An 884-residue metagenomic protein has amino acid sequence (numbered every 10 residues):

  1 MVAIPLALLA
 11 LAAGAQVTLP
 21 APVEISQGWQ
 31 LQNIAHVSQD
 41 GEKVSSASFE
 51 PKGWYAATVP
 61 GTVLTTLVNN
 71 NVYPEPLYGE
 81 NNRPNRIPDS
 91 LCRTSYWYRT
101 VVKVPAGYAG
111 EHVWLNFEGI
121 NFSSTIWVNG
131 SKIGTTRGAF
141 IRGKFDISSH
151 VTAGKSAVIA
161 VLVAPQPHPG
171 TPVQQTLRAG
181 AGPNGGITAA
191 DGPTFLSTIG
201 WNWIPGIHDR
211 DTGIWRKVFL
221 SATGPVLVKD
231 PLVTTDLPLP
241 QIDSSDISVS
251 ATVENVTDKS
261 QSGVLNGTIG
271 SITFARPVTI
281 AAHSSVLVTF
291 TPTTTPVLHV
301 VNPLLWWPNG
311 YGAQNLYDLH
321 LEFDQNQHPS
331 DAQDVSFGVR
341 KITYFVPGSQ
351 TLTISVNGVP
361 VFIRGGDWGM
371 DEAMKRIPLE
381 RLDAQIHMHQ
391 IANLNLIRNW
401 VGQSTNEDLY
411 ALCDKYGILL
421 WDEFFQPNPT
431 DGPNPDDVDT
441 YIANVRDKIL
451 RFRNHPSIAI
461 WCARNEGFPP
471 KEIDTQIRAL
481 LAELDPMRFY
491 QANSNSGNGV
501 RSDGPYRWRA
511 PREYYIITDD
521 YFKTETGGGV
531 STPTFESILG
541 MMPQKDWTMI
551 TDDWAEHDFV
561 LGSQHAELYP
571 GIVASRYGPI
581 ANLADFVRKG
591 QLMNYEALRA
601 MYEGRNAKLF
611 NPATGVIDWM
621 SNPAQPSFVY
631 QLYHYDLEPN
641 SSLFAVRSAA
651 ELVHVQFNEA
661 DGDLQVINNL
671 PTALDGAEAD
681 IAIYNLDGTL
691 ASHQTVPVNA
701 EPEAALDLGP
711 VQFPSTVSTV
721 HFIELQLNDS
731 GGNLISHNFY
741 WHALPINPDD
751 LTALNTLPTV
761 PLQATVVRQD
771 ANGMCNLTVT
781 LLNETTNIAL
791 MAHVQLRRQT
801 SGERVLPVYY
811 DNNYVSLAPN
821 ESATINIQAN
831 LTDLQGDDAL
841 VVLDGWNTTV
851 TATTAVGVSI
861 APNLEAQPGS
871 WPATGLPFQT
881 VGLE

Functional and structural regions predicted by a protein language model:
V17, A21-V23, Q30-H36, D40 (+9 more regions): Accessory beta-strand-rich segments of carbohydrate-active enzymes
V23-E24, Q30-Q39, S48-G53, A57-L64 (+8 more regions): Substrate-binding clefts and catalytic carboxylate motifs of secreted carbohydrate-active enzymes
G61-F117, N121-R137, P225-L232, Q327-P429 (+3 more regions): Active-site-adjacent substrate/metal-binding segments within catalytic domains of carbohydrate-active enzymes
N116-I120, Q261-I272, P671-G688, E784-R804: Short acidic, flexible loop segments centered on an aromatic residue
S149-S156, S250-P347: Extended acidic/polar, glycine-enriched regions that form or flank non-catalytic beta-rich accessory modules
F274-P303, Y684-S718, R804-T832: Intrinsically disordered, low-complexity Pro/Gly/Ser/Thr-rich segments with frequent PxxP/GP/PP motifs and embedded
V300-Q333, V711-L754, N826-G875: Terminal connector regions
L396-G562, S575-R576, M593, A597 (+4 more regions): Substrate-binding/catalytic cleft of secreted carbohydrate-active enzymes, primarily glycoside hydrolases
